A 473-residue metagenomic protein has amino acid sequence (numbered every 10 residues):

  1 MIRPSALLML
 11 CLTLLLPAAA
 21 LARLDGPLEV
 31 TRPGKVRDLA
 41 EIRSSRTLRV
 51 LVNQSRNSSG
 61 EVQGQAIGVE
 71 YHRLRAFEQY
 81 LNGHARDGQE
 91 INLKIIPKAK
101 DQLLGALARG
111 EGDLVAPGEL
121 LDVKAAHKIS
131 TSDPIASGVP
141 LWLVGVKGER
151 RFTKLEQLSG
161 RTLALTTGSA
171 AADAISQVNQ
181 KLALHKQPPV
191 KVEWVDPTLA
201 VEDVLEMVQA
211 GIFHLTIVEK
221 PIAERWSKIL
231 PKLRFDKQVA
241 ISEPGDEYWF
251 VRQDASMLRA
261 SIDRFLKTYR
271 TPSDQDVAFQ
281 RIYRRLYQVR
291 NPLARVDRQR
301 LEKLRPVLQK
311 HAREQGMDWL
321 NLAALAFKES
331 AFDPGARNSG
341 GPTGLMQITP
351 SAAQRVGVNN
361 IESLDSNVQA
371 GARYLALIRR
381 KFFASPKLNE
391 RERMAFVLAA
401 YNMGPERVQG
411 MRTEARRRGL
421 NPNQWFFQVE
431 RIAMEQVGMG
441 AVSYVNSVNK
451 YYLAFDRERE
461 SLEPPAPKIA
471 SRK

Functional and structural regions predicted by a protein language model:
R23-I42, G68-Y80, V146-A172, K220-I222 (+4 more regions): Extended ligand-binding regions for polar small-molecule ligands
R23-V123, H127, W194-L199, E219 (+1 more regions): Extracytoplasmic small-molecule ligand-binding "clamshell" domains of the periplasmic binding protein/Venus flytrap
R49-S58, Q63-H84, L120, V139-L199 (+1 more regions): Bilobed "Venus flytrap"/periplasmic-binding protein-like clamshell domains and structurally analogous long
N57, R75, R86-Q157, A223-R225 (+5 more regions): Acidic, polar ligand-binding/catalytic clefts
F77, L107-A108, L158, V204-Q209 (+5 more regions): Hydrophobic residues within well-ordered alpha-helices
F250-V251, E392-E458: Catalytic and substrate-binding regions of cell-wall glycan-acting enzymes that process beta-1,4-linked
R284-A331, D365-V368, F382-P386: Export/targeting segments at the very N-terminus of extracytoplasmic proteins
G335-N359, S366-L377, N423-Q424, V448: Substrate-binding/active-site groove segments that recognize and process beta-1,4-linked N-acetyl-hexosamine
